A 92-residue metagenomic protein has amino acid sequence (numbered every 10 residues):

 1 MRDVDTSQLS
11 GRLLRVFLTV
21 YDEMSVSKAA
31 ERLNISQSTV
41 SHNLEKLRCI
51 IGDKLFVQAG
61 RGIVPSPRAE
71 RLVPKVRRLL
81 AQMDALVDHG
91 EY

Functional and structural regions predicted by a protein language model:
D3-E23, S41, E70, R77-L80: Short alpha-helical elements of helix-turn-helix
L18-S36: Short helix-boundary/capping micro-motifs
S25-V26, L44, Q58: Helix-turn-helix DNA-binding elements, focusing on the entry/boundary residues of the two helices that contact DNA
E31, C49, E70: Alpha-helical residues within the helix-turn-helix
S36, N43-K46: Residues within the DNA-recognition helix of helix-turn-helix
R48-P65: A short LG(V/I)-centered, amphipathic sequence patch enriched for acidic residue(s) preceding the LG motif
I50-I51, L55, L72-Y92: Alpha-helical linker/hinge and terminal dimerization helices associated with HTH transcriptional regulators
R61, P67, G90-Y92: Interdomain hinge and pocket-entrance segments immediately C-terminal to HTH DNA-binding domains
